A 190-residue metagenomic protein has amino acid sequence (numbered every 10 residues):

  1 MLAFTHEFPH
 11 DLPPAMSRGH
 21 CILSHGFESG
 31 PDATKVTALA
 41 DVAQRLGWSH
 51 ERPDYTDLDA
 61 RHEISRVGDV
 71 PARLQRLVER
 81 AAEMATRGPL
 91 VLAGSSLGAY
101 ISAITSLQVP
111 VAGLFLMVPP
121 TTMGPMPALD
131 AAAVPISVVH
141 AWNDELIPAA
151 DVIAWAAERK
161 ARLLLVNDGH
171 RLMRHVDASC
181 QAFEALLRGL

Functional and structural regions predicted by a protein language model:
L2-P89, I101-I104: Serine-hydrolase catalytic machinery in alpha/beta-hydrolase-like enzymes
D32, E145-D151: Conserved alpha/beta-hydrolase "acid-adjacent" motif
S49-E51, A156-L172: Catalytic histidine neighborhood in serine/cysteine hydrolases with alpha/beta-hydrolase-type architecture
L92-G94, M117: Short beta-strand immediately N-terminal to the catalytic nucleophile in serine-hydrolase-like folds
S95-A99: Active-site loop->helix "elbow" adjoining a glycine-rich segment at hydrolase catalytic centers
P110-T122: A conserved short beta-strand
A132, I136-H140, D144: Short beta-strand/loop motif that positions the catalytic acidic residue of the alpha/beta-hydrolase fold
M173-R188: Post-His helix in hydrolase/transferase enzymes
